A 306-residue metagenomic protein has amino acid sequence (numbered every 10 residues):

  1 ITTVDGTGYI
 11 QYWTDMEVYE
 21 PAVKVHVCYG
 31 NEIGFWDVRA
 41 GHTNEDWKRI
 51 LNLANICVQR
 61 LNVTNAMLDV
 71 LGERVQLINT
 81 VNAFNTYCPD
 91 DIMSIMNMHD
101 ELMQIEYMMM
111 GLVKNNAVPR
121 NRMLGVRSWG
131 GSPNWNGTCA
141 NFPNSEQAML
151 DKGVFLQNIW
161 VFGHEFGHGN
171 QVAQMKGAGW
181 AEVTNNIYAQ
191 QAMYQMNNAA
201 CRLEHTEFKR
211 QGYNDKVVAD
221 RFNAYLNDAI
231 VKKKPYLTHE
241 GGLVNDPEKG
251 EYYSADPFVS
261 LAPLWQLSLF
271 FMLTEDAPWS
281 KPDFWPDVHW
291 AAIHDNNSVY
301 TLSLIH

Functional and structural regions predicted by a protein language model:
I1-V38: Beta-strand-enriched, solvent-exposed domains that form extended recognition/catalytic surfaces
G6, V38, E45, G137 (+3 more regions): Short linear motifs in intrinsically disordered/low-complexity regions
H26-V63, M67-D69: Low-complexity, Pro/Ser/Thr- and charge-rich linker/hinge segments at domain boundaries
C28-R39, C88-I105, L273-W279, D283-D287: A signal for specific C-terminal beta-sheet/loop modules enriched in small/flexible residues with GP/PG/PP motifs
L53-L273: Catalytic cores of extracellular degradative/oxidative enzymes
A255, V259-T301: Active-site neighborhood of glycoside hydrolase catalytic domains
I305-H306: Conserved small/polar residues in nucleotide/adenosyl-binding loops
